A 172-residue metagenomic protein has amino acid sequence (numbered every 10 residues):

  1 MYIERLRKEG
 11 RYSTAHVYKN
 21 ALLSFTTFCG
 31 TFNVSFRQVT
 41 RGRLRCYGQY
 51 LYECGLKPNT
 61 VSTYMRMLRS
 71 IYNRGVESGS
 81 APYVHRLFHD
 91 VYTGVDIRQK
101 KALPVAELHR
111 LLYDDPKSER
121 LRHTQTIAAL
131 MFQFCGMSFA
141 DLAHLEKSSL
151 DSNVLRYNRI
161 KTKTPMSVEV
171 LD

Functional and structural regions predicted by a protein language model:
M1-C54: Basic/aromatic-enriched alpha-helical hairpins
Y18, Y64, L121-Q125: Short, leucine-enriched amphipathic alpha-helices that occur as contiguous helical runs
S24-F28, S35-V39, E53-L87, C135-M137: N-terminal DNA-binding recognition helix of tyrosine site-specific recombinases/integrases
G48-Q49, S70, A128-Q133: Contiguous, well-ordered alpha-helical segments that form the cores/surfaces of helical PPI scaffolds
E53, R74-E77, R110-K117, S148: Conserved helix-loop functional segments at active or binding sites
H85-F139, A143: Basic, Lys/Arg- and aromatic-enriched nucleic-acid-binding interface segment
H144-D172: Conserved tyrosine-mediated DNA breakage-rejoining catalytic core shared by Y-recombinases
